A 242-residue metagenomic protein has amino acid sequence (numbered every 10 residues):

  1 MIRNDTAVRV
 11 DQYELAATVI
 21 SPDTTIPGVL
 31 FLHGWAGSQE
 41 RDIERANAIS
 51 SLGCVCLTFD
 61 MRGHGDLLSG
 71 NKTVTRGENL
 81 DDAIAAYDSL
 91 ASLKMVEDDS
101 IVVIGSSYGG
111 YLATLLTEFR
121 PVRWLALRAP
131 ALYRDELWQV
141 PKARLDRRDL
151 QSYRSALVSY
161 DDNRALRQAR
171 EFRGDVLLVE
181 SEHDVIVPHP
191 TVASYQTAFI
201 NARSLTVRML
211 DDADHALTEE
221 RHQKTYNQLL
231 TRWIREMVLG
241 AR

Functional and structural regions predicted by a protein language model:
M1-T24: N-terminal cap/lid segment of alpha/beta-hydrolase-fold proteins
W35-N47, M61, P190-T191: The serine-hydrolase catalytic nucleophile loop
A36, G65-K94: Catalytic nucleophile-loop/oxyanion-hole region of alpha/beta-hydrolase and closely related hydrolase-like folds
I49-L68: Conserved alpha/beta-hydrolase
L115-V158: Hydrolase active-site cap/lid region
F172, L178-E180, D184: Short beta-strand/loop motif that positions the catalytic acidic residue of the alpha/beta-hydrolase fold
G174, P188-A198: Short alpha-helix in the alpha/beta-hydrolase fold that links the catalytic acid
H183-V187, A216: Acidic catalytic loop of the alpha/beta-hydrolase fold
